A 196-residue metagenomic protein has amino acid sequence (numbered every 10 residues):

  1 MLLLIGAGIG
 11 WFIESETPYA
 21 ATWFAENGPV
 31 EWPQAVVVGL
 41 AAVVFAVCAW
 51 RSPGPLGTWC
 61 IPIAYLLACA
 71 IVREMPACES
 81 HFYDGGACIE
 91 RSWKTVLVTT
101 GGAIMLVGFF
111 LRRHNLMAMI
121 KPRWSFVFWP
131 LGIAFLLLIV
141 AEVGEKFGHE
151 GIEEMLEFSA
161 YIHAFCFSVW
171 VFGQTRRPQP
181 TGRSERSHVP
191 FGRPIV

Functional and structural regions predicted by a protein language model:
M1-L2, S52-A68, Y161: Alpha-helical transmembrane segments of integral membrane proteins, especially early/N-terminal helices
M1-W11, A64, L131-L136: Alpha-helical transmembrane segments
F12-T22, M75-D84, R113-N115, V140-G148: Juxtamembrane "helix-exit" motif on the non-cytosolic side of transmembrane helices
P18-N27, T58-P62, D84-A87, M119-I120 (+1 more regions): Short juxtamembrane and helix-loop transition motifs at transmembrane-helix boundaries in membrane proteins
E26-G39, E90-G102, E153-I162: Alpha-helical transmembrane segments of polytopic membrane proteins
V47-W59, R113-S125: Membrane-interface helix-boundary motifs at transmembrane edges
A64, A68-K121: Membrane-proximal helix-loop-helix units in multi-pass membrane proteins
M117-P122, F126-P178, G182-G192: Terminal transmembrane helical module of multi-pass membrane proteins
